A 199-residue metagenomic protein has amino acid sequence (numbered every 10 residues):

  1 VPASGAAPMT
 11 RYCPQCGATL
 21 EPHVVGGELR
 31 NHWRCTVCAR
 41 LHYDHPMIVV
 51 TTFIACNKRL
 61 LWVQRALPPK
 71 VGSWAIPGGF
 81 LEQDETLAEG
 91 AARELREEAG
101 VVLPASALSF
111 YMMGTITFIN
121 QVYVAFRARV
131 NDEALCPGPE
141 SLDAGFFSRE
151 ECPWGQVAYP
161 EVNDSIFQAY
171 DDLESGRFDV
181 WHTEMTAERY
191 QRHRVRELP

Functional and structural regions predicted by a protein language model:
V1-M9, R194-P199: Short, low-complexity, intrinsically disordered N-terminal peptides in bacterial proteins
P2-S4, A55-E97: Conserved Nudix-box catalytic region and its N-terminal flanking loop in Nudix hydrolases and closely related
G5-T52: Acidic, metal-coordinating catalytic segment for phosphate/diphosphate chemistry, firing primarily on the Nudix
Y12, H32, F53, W62 (+2 more regions): Conserved hydrophobic/aromatic beta-strand scaffold that supports enzyme active sites
R30, H45-V49, A55, P69-V71 (+2 more regions): Short connector loops at helix/strand junctions that flank enzyme active sites, especially segments positioning acidic
V37, Q64, P69-V71, A75-I76 (+4 more regions): Residue-level signal for pocket-adjacent positions within structured domains
L81-Q168, D172, R177-F178, H193-P199: Unchanged
G176-E188: Short, flexible loop/turn segments with low-complexity composition
